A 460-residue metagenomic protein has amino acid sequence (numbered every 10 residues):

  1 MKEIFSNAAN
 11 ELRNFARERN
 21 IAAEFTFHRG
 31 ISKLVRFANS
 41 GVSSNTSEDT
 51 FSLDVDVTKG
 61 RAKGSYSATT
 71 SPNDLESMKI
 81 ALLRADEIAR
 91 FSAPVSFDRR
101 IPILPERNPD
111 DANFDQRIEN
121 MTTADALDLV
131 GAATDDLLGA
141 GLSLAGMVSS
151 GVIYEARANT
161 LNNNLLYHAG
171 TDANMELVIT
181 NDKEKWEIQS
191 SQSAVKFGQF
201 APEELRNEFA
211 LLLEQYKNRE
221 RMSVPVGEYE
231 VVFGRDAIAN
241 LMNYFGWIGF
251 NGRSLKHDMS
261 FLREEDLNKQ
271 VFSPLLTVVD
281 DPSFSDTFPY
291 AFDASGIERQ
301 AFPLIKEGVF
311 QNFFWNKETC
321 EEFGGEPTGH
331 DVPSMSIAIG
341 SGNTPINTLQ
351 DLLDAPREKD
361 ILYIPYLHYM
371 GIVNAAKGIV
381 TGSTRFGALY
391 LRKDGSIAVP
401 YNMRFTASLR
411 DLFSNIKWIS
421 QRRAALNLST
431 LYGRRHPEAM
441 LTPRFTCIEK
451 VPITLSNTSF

Functional and structural regions predicted by a protein language model:
N7-A9, R13-N14, R19-L34, E76-H168 (+4 more regions): Acidic low-complexity segments
R13-N14, V42-N45, A133-L138, L161-A169 (+8 more regions): A generic local secondary-structure boundary/capping motif
F25-D49: Translation machinery proteins
F37-S40, A158-N164, A239-G246, A375-G382 (+1 more regions): Short glycine/threonine-rich loop-to-helix capping motif typified by GTGT followed within a few residues by an Asp-Pro
D49-K59, L165-V195, L304-K306, T384-K393: Short beta-strand elements
G64-Y66, T70-F97, G170-G249, D411 (+1 more regions): Internal alpha/beta scaffold segment
A124-R206, R253-V279: Extended amphipathic alpha-helical scaffolds
D266-F460: Dual-mode signal for accessory low-complexity, basic/Gly-rich regions
